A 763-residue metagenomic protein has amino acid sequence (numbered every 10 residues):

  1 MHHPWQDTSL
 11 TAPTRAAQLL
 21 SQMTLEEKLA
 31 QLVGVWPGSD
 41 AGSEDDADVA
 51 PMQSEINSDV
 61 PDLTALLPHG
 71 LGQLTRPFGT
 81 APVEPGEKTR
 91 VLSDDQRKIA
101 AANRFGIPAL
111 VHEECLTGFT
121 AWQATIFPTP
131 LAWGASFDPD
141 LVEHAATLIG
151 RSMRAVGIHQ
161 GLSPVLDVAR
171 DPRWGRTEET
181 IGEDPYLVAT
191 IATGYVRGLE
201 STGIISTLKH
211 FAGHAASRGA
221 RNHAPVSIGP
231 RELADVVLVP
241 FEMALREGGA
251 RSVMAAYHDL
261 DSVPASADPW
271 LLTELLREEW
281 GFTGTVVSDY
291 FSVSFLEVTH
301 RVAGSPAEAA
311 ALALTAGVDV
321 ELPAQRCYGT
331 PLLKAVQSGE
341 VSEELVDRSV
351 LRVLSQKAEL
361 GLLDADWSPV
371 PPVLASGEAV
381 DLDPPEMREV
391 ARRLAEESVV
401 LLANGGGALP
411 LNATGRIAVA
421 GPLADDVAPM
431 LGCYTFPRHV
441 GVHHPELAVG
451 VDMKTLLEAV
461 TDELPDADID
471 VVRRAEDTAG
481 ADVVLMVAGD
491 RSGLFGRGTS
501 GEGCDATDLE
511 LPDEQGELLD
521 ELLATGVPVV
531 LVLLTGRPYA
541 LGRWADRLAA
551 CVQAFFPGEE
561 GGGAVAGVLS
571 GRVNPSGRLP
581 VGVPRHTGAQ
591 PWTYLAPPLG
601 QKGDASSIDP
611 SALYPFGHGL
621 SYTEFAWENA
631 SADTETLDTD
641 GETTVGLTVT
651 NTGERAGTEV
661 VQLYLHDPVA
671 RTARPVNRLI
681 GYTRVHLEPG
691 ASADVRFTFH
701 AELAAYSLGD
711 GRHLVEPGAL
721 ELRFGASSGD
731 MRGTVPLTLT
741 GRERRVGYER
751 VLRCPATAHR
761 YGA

Functional and structural regions predicted by a protein language model:
M1-S707, E716-F724, S728, R750 (+1 more regions): Glycoside hydrolase catalytic-domain context in secreted enzymes
G711: Extracellular/periplasmic metallocenter environments
M731-G747: Short beta-strand elements
